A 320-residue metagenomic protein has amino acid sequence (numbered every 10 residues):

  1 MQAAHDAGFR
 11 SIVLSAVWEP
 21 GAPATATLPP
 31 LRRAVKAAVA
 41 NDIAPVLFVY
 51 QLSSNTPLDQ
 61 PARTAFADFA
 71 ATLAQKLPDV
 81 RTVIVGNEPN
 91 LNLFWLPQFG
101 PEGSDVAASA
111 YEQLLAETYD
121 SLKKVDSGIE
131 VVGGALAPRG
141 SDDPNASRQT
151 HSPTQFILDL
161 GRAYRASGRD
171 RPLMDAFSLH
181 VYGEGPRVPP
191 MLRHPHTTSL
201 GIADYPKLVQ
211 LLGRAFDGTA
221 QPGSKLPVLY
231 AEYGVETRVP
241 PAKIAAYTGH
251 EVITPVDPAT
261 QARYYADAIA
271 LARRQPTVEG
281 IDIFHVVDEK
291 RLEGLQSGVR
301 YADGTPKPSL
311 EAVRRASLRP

Functional and structural regions predicted by a protein language model:
M1-D6, P61-Q75, T150-S167, A259-L271: Short, acidic/polar
Q2-H5, R32-K36, A40, A71 (+9 more regions): Surface-exposed alpha-helical segments enriched in charged/polar residues
A3-A4, P89, L93-F94, E102 (+1 more regions): Aromatic-rich peripheral "rim/lid" segments of glycoside hydrolase catalytic domains that contact and position glycan
A4-S147, E184, V235-R238, E289: Substrate-binding cleft and catalytic face of glycoside hydrolase catalytic domains, especially the flexible beta-alpha
G8, L173-M174, T277: Glycine-enriched alpha-helix->loop->beta-strand junction motifs that scaffold or abut catalytic
N41, Y50, T64-A67, V106-P255: Noncatalytic carbohydrate-binding groove/subsite architecture in carbohydrate-active enzymes
T82-G86, V131, F177, S224-E232 (+1 more regions): Extracellular serine-dependent O-acyl
